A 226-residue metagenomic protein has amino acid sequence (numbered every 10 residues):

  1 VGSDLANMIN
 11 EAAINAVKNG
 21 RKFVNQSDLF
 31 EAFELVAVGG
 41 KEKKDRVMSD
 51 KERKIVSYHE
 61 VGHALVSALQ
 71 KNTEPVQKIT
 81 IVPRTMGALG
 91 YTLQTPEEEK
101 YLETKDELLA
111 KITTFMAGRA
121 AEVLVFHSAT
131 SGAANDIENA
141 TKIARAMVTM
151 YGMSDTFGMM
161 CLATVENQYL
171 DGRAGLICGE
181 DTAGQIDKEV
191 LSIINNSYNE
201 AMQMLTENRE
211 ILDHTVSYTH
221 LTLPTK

Functional and structural regions predicted by a protein language model:
V1, H59: Short, conserved phosphate/pyrophosphate- and ester-handling motifs at nucleotide-, phospho-/glycolipid
G2, N25-Q26, K105, L223: Structural motif detector for alpha-helix initiation sites
G2-V24, L35-E42, A64-E74, V148-S154: AAA+ ATPase "lid" subdomain C-terminal helix
S3, N7, V24-S27, N135 (+1 more regions): Short, solvent-exposed positions on alpha-helices
N7-N10, E31, E60, K142 (+1 more regions): Generic recognition of well-ordered alpha-helical segments within structured catalytic/regulatory domains
F30-L35, T85-G87: Short, conserved phosphate-binding/catalytic loop or strand-edge motifs used in phosphoryl-/nucleotidyl-transfer
A32-M48, K54: C-di-GMP signaling machinery
R53-S57, A64-L221, K226: Soluble catalytic regions of large protease machineries
